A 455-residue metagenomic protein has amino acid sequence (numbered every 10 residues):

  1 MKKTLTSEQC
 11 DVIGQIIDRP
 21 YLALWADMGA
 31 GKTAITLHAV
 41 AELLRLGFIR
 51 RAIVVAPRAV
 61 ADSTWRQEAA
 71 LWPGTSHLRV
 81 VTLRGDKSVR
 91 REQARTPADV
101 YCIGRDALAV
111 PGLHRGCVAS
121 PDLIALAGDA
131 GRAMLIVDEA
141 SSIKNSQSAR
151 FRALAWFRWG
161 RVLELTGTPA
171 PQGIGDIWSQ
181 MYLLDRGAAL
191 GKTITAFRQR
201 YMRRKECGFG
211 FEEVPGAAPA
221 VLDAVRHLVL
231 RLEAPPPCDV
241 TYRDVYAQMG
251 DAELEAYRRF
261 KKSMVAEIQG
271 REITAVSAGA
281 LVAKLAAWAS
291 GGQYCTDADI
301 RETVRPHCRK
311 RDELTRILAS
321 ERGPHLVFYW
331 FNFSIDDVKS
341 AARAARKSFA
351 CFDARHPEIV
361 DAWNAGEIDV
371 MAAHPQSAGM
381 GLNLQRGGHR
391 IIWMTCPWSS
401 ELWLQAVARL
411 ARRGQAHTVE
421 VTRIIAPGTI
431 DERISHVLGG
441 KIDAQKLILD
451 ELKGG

Functional and structural regions predicted by a protein language model:
M1, I17-D18, A30-G31, I35-F48 (+4 more regions): Conserved Helicase C-terminal RecA-like lobe
M1-W25: Conserved pre-motif I regulatory segment
M28-G29, G160-I174, Y182: Conserved helicase ATPase motor motifs in RecA-like P-loop NTPase domains
A59, V81-R90, R105-V110, K144-Q147 (+4 more regions): Conserved helicase motor
V60-G85, L184-G187, R346: Conserved helix-turn-beta segment of the N-terminal RecA-like "Helicase ATP-binding" lobe in SF1/SF2 helicases
C102-L108, P121-D129, K144, S148-G160 (+4 more regions): Inter-lobe coupling linker of SF2 helicases/translocases
A109-P111, Q172-I174, F333-K339, I359-A362 (+1 more regions): SF2 helicase motor core recognition
W398-G455: A conserved SF2-helicase RecA2
